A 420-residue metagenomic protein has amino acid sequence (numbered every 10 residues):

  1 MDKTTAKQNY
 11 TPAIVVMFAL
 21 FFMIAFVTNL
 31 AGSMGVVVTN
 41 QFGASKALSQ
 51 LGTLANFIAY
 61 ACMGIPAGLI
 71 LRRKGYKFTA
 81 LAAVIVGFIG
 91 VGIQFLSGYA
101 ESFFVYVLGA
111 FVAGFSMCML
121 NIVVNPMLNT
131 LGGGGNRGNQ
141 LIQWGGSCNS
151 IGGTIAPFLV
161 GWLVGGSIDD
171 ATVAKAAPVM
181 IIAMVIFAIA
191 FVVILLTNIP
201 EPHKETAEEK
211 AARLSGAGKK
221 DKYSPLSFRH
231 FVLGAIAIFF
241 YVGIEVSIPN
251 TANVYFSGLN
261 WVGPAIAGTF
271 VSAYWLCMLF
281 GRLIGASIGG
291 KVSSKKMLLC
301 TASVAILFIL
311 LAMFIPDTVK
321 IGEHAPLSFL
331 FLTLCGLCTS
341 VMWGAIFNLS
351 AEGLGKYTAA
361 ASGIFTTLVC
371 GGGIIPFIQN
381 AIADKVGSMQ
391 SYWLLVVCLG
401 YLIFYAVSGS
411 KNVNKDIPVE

Functional and structural regions predicted by a protein language model:
P12-A44, N121-N125, V246-F256: Extracytoplasmic
A31-G35, A156, Y223-S272: Extracytoplasmic gate region of multi-pass secondary transporters
L51-L69, S272-I284, G371: Central cavity-lining transmembrane alpha-helices of secondary-active solute carriers, predominantly the Major
C62-F104: Conserved MFS/SLC helix-loop-helix module at the cytosolic interface between two early adjacent transmembrane helices
M63-Y76, V164, G281-S294, V319 (+1 more regions): Helix-to-loop junctions at the C-terminal end of transmembrane segments in multipass secondary transporters
I85-A100, S303-I321: C-terminal ends and interior cores of transmembrane alpha-helices in multi-pass membrane transporters/permeases
M119-G133, T339-G355: Intracellular juxtamembrane helix-capping segments at the cytosolic ends of symmetry-related transmembrane helices
G138-I199: Helix-loop-helix hairpin linking two adjacent transmembrane segments in secondary transporters
